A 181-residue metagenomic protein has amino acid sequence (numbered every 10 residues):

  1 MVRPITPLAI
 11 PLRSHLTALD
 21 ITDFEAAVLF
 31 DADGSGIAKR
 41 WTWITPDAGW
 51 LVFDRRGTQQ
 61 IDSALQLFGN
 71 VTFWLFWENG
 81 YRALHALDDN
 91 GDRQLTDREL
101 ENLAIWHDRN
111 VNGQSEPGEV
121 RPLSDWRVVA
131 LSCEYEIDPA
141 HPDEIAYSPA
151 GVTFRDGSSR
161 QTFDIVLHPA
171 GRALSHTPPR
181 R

Functional and structural regions predicted by a protein language model:
M1-R181: Calcium-binding acidic motifs and repeat modules
